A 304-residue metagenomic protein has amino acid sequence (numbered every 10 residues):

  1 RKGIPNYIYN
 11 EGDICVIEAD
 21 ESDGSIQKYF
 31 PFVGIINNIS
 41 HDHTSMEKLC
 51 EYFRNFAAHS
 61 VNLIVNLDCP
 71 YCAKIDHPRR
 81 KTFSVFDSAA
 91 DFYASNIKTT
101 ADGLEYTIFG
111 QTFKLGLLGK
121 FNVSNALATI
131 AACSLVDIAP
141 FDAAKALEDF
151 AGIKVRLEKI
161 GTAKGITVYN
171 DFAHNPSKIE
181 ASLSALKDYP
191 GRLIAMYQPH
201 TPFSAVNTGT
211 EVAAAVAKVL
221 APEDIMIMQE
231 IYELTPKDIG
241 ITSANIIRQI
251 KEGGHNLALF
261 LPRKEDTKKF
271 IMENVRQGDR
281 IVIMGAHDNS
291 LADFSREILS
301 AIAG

Functional and structural regions predicted by a protein language model:
R1-K2, I14-D20, M46-K48, A151-G152 (+2 more regions): Short gly/ser/thr-rich secondary-structure transition/capping motifs
K2-H41, A73-T112: Extended acidic/charged loop-beta regions that coordinate divalent cations and stabilize anionic phosphate/carboxylate
D13-I14, H59-L63, T167, N256-A258: Short active-site oxyanion
V33-N37, N62-N66, A195-M196, M226-M228: Conserved beta-strand/loop subsegment of P-loop NTPase cores
N37, L49, I64, A94 (+4 more regions): Residue-level signal for inorganic ion chemistry
Y52-S60: Substrate-engagement module of ASCE P-loop NTPases
R54, D76-R79, A89, L118 (+1 more regions): ATP-dependent carboxylate-amine ligase
T112-K120: A short glycine-threonine-serine/GTX helix/turn-capping micro-motif
